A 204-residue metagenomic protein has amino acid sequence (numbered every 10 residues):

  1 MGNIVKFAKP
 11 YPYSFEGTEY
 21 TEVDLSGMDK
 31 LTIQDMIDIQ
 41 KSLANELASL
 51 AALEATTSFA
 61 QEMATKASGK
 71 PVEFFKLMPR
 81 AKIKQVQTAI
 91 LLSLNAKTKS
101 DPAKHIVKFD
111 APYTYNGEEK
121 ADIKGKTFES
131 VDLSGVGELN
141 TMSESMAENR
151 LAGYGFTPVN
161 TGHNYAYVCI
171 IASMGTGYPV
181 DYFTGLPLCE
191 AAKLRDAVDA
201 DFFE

Functional and structural regions predicted by a protein language model:
M1-E148, G175-T176, V180-E204: Charged interaction scaffolds used for protein-protein
T57, Y165-A166: Generic alpha-helix initiation/capping and coil-helix boundary signal
N149-R150, Y154-G162, C169-M174: Low-complexity, acidic/Ser/Thr- and charged residue-rich accessory regions of DNA metabolism proteins
